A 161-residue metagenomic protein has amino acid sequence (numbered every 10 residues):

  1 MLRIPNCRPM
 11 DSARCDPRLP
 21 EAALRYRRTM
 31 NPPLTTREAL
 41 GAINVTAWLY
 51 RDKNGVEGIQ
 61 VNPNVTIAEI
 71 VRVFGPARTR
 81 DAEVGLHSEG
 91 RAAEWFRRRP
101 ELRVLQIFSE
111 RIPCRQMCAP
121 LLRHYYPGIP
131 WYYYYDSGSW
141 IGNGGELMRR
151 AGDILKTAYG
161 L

Functional and structural regions predicted by a protein language model:
M1-G90, R97-E101: Glycine-rich short-loop/terminal segments
R91-A93, P113: A broadly structural signal marking compact, well-ordered functional cores that mediate small-ligand/cofactor/substrate
A93-E94, P120: Short, hydrophobic alpha-helix immediately C-terminal to the catalytic nucleophile
R99-E101, Q106-S109, P113-L161: Active-site or metal-binding loop neighborhoods of secreted/extracellular toxin and effector enzymes
